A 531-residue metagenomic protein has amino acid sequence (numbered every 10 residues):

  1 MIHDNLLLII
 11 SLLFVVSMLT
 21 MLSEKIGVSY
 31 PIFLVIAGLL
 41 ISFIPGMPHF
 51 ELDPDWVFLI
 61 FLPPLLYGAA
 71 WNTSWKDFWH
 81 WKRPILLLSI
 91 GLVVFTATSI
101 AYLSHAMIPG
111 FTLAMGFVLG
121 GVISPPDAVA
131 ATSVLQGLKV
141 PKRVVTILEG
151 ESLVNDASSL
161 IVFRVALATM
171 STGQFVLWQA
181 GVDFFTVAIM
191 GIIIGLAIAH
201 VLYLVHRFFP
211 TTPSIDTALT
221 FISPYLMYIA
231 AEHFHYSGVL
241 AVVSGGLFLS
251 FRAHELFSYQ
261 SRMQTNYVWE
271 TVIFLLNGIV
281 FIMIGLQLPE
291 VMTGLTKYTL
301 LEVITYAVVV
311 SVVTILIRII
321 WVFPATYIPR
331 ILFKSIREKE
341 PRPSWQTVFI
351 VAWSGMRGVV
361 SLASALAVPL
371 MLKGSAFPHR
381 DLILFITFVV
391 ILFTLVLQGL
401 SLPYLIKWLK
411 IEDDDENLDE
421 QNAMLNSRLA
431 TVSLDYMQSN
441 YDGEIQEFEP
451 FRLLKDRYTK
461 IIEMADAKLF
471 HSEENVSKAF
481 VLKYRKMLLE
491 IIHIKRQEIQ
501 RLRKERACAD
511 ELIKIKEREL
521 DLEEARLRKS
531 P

Functional and structural regions predicted by a protein language model:
M1-L418, K483-Y484, I499, R503-K516 (+1 more regions): Transmembrane helical cores of multi-pass secondary ion antiporters/exchangers
E416-P531: Cytosolic C-terminal regulatory domains/tails of membrane transporters and channels
